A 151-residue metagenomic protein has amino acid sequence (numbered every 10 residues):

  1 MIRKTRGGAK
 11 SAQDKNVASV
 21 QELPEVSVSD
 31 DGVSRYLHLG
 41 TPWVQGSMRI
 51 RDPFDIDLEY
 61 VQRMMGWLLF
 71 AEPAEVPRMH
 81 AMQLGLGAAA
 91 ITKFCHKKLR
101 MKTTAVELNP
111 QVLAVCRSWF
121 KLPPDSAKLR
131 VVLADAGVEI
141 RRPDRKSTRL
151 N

Functional and structural regions predicted by a protein language model:
M1-Q45: N-terminal auxiliary segments of SAM/dcSAM-dependent transferases
S19, D31, L37, D52-R149: The AdoMet/dcAdoMet-binding core of the Class I SAM-like
S47-R51: Short acidic, glycine/proline-rich loop/turn micro-motifs
